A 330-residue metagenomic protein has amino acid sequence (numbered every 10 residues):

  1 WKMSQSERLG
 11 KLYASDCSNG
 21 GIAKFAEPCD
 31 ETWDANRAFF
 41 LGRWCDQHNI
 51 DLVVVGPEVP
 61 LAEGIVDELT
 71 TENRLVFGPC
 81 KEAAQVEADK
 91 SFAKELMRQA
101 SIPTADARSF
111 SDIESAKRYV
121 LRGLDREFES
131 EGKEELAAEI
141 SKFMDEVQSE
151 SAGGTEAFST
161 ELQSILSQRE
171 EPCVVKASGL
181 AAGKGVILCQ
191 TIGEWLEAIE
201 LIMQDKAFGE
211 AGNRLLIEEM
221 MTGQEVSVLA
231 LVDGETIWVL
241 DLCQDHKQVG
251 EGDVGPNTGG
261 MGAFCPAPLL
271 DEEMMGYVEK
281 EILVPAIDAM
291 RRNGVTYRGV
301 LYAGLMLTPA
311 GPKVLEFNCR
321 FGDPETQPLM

Functional and structural regions predicted by a protein language model:
W1-E82, E87, F92, E135 (+3 more regions): ATP-binding N-terminal substructure of ATP-dependent carboxylate-amine bond-forming enzymes
A14-S15, V54-V55, V76-P79, M97 (+6 more regions): General beta-strand structural signal in soluble alpha/beta enzymes
L61-E63, A116, E225-V226: Short, well-ordered alpha-helical microsegments
T70-R74, K81-R126, E161-P172, V186-C189: Glycine-/Pro-rich loop/turn segments that contact NAD(P) or position catalytic residues in Rossmann-like domains
R74-F77, L96-P103, A177-G185, P256-L270: Acidic/polar active-site rim loop that often engages polyanionic ligands
P103-A105, E127-V175, C189-S227, V284-G294: Conserved ATP-binding module of the ATP-grasp superfamily
A105, P328-M330: Short, intrinsically disordered, charge-balanced linker/junction segments flanking boundaries in proteins
G185-P328: Internal nucleotide-binding/catalytic subdomain
